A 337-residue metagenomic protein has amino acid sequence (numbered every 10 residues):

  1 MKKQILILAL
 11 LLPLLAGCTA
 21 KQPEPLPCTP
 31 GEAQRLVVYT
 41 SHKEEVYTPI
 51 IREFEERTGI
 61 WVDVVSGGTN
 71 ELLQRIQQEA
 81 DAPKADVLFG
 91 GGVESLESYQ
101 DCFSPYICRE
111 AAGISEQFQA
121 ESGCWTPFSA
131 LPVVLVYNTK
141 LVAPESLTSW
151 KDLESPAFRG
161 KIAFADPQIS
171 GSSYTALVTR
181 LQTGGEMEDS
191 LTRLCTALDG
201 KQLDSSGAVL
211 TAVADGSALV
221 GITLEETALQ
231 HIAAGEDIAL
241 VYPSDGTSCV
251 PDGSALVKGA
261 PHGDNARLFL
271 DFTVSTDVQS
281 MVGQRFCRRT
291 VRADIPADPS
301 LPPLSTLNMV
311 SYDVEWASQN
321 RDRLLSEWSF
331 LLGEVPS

Functional and structural regions predicted by a protein language model:
L14-G17: C-terminal motif of bacterial Sec signal peptides marking the signal peptidase cleavage site
T19-K21: Bacterial signal peptide processing site
V37-V62, L135, H231-I232: Short, polar/charged alpha-helical segment
S41-T48, G67-E71, Q77, P83-A218 (+1 more regions): Extracytoplasmic ligand-binding site segments that recognize negatively charged/polar headgroups
E94-Y99, A214, L219-D237, F286: A ligand-binding cleft/hinge motif common to bilobed small-molecule-binding domains
Q117, L131, T192-C195, Q202-L203 (+3 more regions): Periplasmic-binding protein-like
V134-L141, V250-H262, M281-V282: A bilobed periplasmic-binding-protein/Venus flytrap-type ligand-binding module shared by bacterial periplasmic
V257-Y312: Mature extracytoplasmic/periplasmic domains
